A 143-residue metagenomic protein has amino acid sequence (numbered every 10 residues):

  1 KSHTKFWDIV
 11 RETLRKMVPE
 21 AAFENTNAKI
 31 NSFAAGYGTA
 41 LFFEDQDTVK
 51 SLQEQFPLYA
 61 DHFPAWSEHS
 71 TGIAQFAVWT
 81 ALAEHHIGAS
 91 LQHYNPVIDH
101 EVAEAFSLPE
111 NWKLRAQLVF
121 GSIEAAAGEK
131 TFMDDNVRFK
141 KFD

Functional and structural regions predicted by a protein language model:
K1-T71: Glycine/small-residue-rich phosphate/adenosyl-binding loop
S2, N95-D99, E124: Acidic, glycine-rich active-site loops and adjacent beta-strand->loop/helix elements that engage anionic groups
S32-A34, L108-E110, F132: Solvent-exposed alpha-helices and their adjacent loops that cap or buttress functional pockets in soluble metabolic
G36-T39, H85, L114-A116: Generic beta-strand structural signal
Q46, F56-E104: Small-aliphatic-rich amphipathic alpha-helix that forms the alpha element of a beta-alpha
S51-Q55, E101, E129-K130: A short secondary-structure junction signal
E101-L118: Short, conserved aromatic-histidine micro-motifs
K113-D143: C-terminal helix-cap and adjacent tail motif
